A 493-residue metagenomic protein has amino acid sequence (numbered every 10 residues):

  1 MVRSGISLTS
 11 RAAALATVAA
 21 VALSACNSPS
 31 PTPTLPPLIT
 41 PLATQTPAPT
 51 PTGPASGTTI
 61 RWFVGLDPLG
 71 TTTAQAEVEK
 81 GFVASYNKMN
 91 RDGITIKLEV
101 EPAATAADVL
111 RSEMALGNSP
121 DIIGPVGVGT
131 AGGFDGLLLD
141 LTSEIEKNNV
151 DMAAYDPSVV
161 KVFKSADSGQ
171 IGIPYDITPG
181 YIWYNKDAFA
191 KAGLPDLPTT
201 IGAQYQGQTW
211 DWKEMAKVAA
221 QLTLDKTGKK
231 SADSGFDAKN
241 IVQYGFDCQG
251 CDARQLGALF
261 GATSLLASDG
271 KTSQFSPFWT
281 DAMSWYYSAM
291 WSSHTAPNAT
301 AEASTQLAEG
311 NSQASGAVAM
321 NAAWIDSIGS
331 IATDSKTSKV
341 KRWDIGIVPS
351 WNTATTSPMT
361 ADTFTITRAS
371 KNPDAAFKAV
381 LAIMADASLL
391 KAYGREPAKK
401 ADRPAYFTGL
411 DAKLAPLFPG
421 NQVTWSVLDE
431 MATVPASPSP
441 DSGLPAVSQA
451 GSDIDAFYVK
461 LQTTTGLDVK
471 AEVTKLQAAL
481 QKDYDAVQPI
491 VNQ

Functional and structural regions predicted by a protein language model:
R3-S7, R11-D135, E146-A153, D196 (+3 more regions): Conserved N-terminal structural module of periplasmic/extracytoplasmic solute-binding proteins
V100-V109, G207-E214, N298-A314: Short helix-initiation/N-cap motifs at beta->coil->alpha
V126-Y181, A190, K213, D344-P349: Hinge/lid segment of periplasmic solute-binding proteins
T142-Y155, P198-Q208, F236-K239, A262-A282 (+2 more regions): Short, solvent-exposed loop/beta-turn-alpha elements that line the ligand-binding surface or hinge of extracytoplasmic
A166-D176, G180, G207-T272: Extracytoplasmic/periplasmic solute-binding protein
A192, W291-H294, S335-P404: Extracytoplasmic/periplasmic substrate-recognition and gating elements
A219, A267-A303, V348: Glycine-centered hinge/linker elements that transmit conformational signals in sensory and ligand-binding systems
G346, G394-A456, K460, P489-Q493: Long, aromatic- and glycine/proline-rich binding clefts that accommodate carbohydrate-like moieties
